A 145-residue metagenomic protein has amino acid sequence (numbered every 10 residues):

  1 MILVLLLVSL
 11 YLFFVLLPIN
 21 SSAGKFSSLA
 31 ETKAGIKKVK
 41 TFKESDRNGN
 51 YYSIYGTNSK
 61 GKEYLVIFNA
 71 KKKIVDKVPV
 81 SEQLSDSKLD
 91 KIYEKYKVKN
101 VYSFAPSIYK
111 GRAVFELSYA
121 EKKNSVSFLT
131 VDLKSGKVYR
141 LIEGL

Functional and structural regions predicted by a protein language model:
M1-L12: Hydrophobic membrane-insertion alpha-helices, especially the h-region of bacterial N-terminal signal peptides
Y11-F42, D76-Y109: Short, non-transmembrane alpha-helical segments in secretory-pathway proteins
R47-T57, G61-A70, K88-L145: Conserved histidines in hydrophobic membrane contexts and catalytic metal-binding motifs
K73: A short, flexible beta-alpha/helix-coil linker loop
